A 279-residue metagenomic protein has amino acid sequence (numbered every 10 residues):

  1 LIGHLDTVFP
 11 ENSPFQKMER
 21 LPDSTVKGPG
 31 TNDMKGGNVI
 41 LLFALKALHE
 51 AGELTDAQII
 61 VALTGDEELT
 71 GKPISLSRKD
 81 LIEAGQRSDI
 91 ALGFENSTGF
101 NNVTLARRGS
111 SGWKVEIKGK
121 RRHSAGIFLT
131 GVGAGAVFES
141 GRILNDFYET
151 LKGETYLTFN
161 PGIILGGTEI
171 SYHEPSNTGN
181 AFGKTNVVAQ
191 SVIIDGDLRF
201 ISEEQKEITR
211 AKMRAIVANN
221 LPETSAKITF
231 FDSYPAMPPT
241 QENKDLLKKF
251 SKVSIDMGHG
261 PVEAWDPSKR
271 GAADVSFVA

Functional and structural regions predicted by a protein language model:
L1-P29, H49-T55, K252: Acidic/His- and Gly-rich active-site-bordering loop/insert found across diverse amide/peptide-bond hydrolases
L5, G65-E67, F200-S202: Residue-level signal for short, function-critical loop segments
V8-F9, E68-T70, F100, Y234-P239: Short, small-residue-enriched loops and turns at beta-alpha junctions that line or gate enzyme active sites
Q16-R20, R78-D80, S110: Glycine-rich, phosphate-binding/catalytic loops in enzymes
D23-D33, P261-W265: Short pre-catalytic strand/loop immediately N-terminal to key active-site residues, enriched for Gly-Thr
V26, D89-G93, G112-K114: Short glycine-aspartate micro-motif
M34-R108, S171-S176: Acidic/histidine-rich catalytic neighborhood of metal-dependent amide-processing enzymes
N96-S97, L105, G112-A279: Metal-dependent amide/peptide-bond hydrolase catalytic core, centered on the "pita-bread" metallohydrolase fold
